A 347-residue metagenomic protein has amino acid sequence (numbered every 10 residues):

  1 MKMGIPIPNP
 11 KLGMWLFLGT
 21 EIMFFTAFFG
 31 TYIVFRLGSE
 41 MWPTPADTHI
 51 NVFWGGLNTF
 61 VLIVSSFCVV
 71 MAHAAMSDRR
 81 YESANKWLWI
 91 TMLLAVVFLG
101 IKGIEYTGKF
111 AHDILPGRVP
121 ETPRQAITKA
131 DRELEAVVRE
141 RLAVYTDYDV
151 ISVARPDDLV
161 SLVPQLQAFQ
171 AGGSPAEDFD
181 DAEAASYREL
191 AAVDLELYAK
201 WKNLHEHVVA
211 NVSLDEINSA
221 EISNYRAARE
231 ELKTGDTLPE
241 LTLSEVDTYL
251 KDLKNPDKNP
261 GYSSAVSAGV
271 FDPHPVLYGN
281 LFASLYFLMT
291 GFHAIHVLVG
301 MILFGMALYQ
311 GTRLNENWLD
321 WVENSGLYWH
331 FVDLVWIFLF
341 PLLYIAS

Functional and structural regions predicted by a protein language model:
M1-S347: ...captures the hydrophobic TM-helix bundle architecture rather than a specific catalytic motif, and can also fire on
